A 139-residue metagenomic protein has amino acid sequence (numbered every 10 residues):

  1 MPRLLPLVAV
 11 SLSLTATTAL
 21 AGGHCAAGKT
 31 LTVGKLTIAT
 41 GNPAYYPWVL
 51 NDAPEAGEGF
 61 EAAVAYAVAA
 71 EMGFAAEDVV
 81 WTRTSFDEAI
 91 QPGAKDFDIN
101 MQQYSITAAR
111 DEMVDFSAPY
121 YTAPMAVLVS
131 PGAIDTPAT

Functional and structural regions predicted by a protein language model:
M1-V8: Bacterial N-terminal signal peptides that target proteins for export
A9-L14: Hydrophobic helical h-region of N-terminal Sec-dependent signal peptides in bacterial secretory/periplasmic proteins
A16-T18: N-terminal signal peptide c-region/cleavage motif recognized by signal peptidases
C25-Q103: Extracytoplasmic small-molecule ligand-binding "clamshell" domains of the periplasmic binding protein/Venus flytrap
V79-T139: Acidic, polar ligand-binding/catalytic clefts
